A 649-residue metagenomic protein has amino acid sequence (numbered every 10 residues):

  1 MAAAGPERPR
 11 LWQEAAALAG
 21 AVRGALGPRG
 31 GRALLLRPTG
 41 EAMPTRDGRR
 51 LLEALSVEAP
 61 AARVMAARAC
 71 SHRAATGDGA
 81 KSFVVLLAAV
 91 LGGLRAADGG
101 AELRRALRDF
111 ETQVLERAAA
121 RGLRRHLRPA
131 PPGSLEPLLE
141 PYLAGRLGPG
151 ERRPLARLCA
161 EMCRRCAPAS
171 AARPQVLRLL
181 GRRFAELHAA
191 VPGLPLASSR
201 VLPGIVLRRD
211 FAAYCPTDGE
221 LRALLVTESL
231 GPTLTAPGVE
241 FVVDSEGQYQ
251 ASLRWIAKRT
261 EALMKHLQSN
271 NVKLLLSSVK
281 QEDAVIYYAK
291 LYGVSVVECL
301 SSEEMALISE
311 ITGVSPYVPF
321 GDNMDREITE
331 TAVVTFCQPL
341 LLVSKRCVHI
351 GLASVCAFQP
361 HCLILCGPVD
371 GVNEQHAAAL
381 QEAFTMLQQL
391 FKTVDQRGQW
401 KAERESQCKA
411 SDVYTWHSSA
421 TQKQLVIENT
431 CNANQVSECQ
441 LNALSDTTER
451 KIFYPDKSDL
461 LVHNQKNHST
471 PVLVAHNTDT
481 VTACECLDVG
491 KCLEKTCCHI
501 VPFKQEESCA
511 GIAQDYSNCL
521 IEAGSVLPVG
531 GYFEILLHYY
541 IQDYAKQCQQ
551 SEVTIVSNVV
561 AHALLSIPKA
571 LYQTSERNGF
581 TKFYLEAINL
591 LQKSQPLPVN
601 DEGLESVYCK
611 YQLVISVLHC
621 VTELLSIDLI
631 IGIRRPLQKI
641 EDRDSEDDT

Functional and structural regions predicted by a protein language model:
M1-R73, K280, A284, L291-S295: Generic N-terminal targeting/processing segments that precede catalytic cores or assembly contacts
A2-E7, C70, D78-S229, S269-N271 (+10 more regions): Non-catalytic interaction/clamp surfaces of large macromolecular machines
P9, V369-T649: Extended, low-charge hydrophobic alpha-helical regions
G27, G77, C159, A289 (+3 more regions): Residue-level signature of catalytic and energy-coupling elements of molecular machines, predominantly ATP/GTP-dependent
T39, R49, A88, S229-G231 (+13 more regions): Short, ordered loop/turn segments at secondary-structure junctions
G99-G145, M324-L352, F358-P360, C548-L604 (+1 more regions): A structural-propensity feature for long, helix-poor, extended segments
R222-C299: Extracellular/luminal Protease-associated
V297-A377, Q381-T385: Conserved phosphate-handling catalytic cores of large alpha/beta enzymes
